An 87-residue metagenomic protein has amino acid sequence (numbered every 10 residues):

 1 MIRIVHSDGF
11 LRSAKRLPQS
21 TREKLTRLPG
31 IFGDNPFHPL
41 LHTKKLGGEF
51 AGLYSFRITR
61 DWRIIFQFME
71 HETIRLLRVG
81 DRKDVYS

Functional and structural regions predicted by a protein language model:
M1-R3, R12, R16, S20-E23 (+2 more regions): Enriched for short, Lys/Arg-rich terminal
R12, R27-G30: Generic recognition of well-ordered alpha-helical segments within structured catalytic/regulatory domains
L17, P29-F32: Alpha-helix boundary/capping residues
I31-S55: A short, surface-exposed loop/turn module that caps and links secondary-structure elements
